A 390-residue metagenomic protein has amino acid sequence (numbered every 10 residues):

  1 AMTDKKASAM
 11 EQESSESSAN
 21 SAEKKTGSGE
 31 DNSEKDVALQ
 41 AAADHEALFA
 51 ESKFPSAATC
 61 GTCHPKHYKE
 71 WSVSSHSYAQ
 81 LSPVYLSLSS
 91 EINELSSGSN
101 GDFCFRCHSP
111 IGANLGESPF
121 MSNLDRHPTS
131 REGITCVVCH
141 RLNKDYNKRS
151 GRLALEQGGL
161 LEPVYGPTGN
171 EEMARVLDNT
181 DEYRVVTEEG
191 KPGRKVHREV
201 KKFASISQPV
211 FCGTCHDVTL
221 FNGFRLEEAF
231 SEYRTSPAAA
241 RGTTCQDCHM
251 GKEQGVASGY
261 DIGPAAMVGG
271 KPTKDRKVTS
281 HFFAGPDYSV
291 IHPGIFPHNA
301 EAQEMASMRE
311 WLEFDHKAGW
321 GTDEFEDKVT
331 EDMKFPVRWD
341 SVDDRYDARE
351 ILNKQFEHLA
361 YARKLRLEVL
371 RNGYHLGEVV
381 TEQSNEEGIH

Functional and structural regions predicted by a protein language model:
A1-K5, E11-Q12: Bacterial Sec-dependent signal peptides at the C-terminal "C-region" and cleavage site
M10-E13, E23-E51, H67-S96, N100 (+1 more regions): Primarily the internal scaffold of c-type cytochrome electron-transfer domains, especially repeated/multiheme c-type
S15-S18: Intrinsically disordered, low-complexity serine/threonine-rich repeat tracts
T59: Short, conserved interaction/coordination micro-motifs, predominantly in nucleic-acid/chromatin-associated proteins
F105-P110, H140: Outer-membrane beta-barrel channel domains
P110-E117: Conserved, well-structured interaction surfaces
